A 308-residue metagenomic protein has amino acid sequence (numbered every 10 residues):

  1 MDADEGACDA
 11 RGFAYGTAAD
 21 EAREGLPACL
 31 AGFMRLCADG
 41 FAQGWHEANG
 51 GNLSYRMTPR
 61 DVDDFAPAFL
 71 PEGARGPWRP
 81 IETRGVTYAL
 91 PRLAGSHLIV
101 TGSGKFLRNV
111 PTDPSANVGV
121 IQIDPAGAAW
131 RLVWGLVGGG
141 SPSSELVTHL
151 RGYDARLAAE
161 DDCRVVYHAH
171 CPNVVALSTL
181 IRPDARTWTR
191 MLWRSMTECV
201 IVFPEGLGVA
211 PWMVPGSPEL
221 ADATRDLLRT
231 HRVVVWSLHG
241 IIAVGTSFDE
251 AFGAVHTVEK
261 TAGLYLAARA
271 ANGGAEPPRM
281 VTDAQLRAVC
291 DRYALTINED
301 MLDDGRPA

Functional and structural regions predicted by a protein language model:
D2-A308: Glycine-rich flexible loops
